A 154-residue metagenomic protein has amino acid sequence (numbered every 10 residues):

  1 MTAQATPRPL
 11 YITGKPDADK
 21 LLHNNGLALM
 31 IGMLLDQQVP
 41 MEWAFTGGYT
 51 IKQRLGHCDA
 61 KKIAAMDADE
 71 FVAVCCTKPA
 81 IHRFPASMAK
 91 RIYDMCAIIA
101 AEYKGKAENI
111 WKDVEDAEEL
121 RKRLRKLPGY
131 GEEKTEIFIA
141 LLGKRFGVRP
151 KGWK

Functional and structural regions predicted by a protein language model:
T2-L21, A73-C76, E119-K122: Short amphipathic alpha-helical segments and their helix-coil junctions
D17-A28, Q38, H82-S87: Structural motif
N25-G32, F45, D69, A86-Y93 (+3 more regions): Non-catalytic, well-ordered alpha-helical scaffold segments
M33-A44, I81-R83: A short secondary-structure junction motif
L34-L35, E108-K154: Catalytic DNA-binding helix-loop module of base-excision-repair DNA glycosylases/AP lyases
Q38-W43, G56, A100-Y103, F146-G147: Short alpha-helix boundary/capping elements
T46-I51: Short Gly/aromatic-enriched secondary-structure transition segments
L55-K126: Alpha-helical ds-nucleic-acid-binding substructure associated with the helix-hairpin-helix region of base-excision DNA
